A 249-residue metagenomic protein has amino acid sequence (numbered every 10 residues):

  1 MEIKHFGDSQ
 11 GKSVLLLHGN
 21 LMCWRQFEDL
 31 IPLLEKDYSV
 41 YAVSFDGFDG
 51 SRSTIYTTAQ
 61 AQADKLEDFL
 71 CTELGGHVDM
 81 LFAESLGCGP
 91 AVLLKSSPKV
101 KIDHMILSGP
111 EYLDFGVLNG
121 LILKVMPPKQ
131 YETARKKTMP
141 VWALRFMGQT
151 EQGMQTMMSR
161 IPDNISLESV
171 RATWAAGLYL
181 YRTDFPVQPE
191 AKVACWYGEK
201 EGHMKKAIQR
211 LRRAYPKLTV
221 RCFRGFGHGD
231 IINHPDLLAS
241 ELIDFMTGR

Functional and structural regions predicted by a protein language model:
K4-R52: Conserved HGGG/HGGXW glycine-rich cap/lid loop of the alpha/beta-hydrolase fold
Y41-M80, S240: Active-site loop/oxyanion-hole signature of alpha/beta-hydrolase fold enzymes
F82-A91: Gly/Ala-rich beta-loop-alpha elbow adjacent to hydrolase catalytic centers
S96, I102-T133: Flexible "cap/lid" loop of the alpha/beta hydrolase fold
V117-L118, T133-V187: Conserved alpha/beta-hydrolase catalytic His-Asp/Glu region
Q188-P189, C195-Y197: Short beta-strand/loop motif that positions the catalytic acidic residue of the alpha/beta-hydrolase fold
E199-M204, H228-G229: Acidic catalytic loop of the alpha/beta-hydrolase fold
F226-L237: Catalytic histidine-centered segment of alpha/beta-hydrolase-like enzymes
